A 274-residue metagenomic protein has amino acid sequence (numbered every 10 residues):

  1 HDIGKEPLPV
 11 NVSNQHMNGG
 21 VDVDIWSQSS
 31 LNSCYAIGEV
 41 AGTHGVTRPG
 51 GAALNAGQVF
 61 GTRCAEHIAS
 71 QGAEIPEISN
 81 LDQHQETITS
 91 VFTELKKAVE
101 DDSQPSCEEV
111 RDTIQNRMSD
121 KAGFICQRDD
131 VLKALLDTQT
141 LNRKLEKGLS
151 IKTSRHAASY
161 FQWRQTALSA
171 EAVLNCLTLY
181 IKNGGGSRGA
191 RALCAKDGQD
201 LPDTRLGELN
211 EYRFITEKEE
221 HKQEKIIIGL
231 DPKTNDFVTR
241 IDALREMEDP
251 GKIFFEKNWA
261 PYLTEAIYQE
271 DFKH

Functional and structural regions predicted by a protein language model:
H1-N18, L31: C-terminal catalytic lobe of FAD-dependent flavoproteins
H16, V21-A36, V40-H274: Glycine- and aromatic-enriched mobile tails/lids
